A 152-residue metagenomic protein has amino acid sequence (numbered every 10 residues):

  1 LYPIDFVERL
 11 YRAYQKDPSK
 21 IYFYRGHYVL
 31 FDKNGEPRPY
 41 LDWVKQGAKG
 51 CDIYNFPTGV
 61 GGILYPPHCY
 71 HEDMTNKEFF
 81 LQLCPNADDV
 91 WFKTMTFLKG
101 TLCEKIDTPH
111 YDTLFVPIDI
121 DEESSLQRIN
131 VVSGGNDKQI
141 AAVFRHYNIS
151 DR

Functional and structural regions predicted by a protein language model:
Y2-E78: Conserved catalytic core of nucleotide-sugar-dependent glycosyltransferases
E72, K77-R152: C-terminal catalytic/acceptor-binding lobe
